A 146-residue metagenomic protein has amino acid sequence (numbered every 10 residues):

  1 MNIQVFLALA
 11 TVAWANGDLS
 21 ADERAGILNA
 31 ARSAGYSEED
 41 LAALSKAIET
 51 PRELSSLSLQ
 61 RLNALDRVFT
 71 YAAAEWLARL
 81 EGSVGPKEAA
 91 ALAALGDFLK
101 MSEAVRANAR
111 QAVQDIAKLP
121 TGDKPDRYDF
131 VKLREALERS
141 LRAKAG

Functional and structural regions predicted by a protein language model:
M1-G146: Small-residue-enriched hydrophobic alpha-helices in membranes
